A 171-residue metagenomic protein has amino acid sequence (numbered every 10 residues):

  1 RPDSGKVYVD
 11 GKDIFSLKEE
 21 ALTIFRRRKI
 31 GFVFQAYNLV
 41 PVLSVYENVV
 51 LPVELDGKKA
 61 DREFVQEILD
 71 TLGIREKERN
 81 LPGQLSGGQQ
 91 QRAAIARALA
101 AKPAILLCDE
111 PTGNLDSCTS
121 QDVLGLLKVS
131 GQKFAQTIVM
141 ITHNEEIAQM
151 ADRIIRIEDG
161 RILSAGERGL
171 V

Functional and structural regions predicted by a protein language model:
R1-I157: ABC family nucleotide-binding domain
R161-V171: Conserved beta-strand-loop-alpha-helix hinge in the C-terminal portion of ABC ATPase nucleotide-binding domains
